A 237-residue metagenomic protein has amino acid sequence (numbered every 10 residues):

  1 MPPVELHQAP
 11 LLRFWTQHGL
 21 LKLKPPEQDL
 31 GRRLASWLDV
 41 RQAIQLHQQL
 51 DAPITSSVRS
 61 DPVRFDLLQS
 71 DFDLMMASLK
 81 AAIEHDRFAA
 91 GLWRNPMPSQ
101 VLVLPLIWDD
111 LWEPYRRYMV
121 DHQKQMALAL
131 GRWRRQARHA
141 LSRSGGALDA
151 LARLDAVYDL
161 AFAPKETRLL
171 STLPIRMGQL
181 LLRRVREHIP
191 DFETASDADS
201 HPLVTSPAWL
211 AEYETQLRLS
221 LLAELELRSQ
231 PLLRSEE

Functional and structural regions predicted by a protein language model:
M1-W112: N-terminal leader/presequence regions that precede the main folded/catalytic core
K80-Q230: Extended, well-ordered protein cores
E237: Conserved small/polar residues in nucleotide/adenosyl-binding loops
